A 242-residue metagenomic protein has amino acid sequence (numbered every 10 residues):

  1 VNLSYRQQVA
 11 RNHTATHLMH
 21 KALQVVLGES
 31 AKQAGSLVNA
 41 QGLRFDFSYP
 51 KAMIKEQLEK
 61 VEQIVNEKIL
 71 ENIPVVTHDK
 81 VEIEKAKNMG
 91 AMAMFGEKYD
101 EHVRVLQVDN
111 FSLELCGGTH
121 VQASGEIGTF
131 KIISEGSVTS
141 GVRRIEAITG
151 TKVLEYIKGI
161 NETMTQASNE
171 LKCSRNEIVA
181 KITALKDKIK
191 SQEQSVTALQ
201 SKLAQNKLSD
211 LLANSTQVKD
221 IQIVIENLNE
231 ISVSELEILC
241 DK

Functional and structural regions predicted by a protein language model:
V1-F47: Active/ligand-binding-proximal structured segments within catalytic/core domains that scaffold catalytic residues
N2-Y5, G42-A52, A147, V218-E230: Short, hydrophobic beta-strand segments
L3-Q7, H17, Y49-M53, G136 (+1 more regions): A generic structural motif
Q8-N12, A31-G35, I54-L58, T77 (+5 more regions): Extended hydrophobic-aromatic, low-complexity segments
T16, K21, V25, E59 (+3 more regions): Feature representing long, continuous alpha-helical segments
S30, Q41-V138: Non-catalytic interaction/regulatory segments
S30, S124-K242: Terminal appendage regions of diverse proteins
